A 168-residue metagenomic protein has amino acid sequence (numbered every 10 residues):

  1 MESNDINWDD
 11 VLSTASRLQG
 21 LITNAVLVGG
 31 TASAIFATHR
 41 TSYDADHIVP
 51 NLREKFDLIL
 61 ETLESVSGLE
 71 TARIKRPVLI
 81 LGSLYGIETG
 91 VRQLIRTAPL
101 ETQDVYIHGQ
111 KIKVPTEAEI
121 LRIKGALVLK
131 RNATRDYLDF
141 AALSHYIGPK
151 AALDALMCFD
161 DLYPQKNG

Functional and structural regions predicted by a protein language model:
M1-G168: Compositionally biased terminal segments of proteins
